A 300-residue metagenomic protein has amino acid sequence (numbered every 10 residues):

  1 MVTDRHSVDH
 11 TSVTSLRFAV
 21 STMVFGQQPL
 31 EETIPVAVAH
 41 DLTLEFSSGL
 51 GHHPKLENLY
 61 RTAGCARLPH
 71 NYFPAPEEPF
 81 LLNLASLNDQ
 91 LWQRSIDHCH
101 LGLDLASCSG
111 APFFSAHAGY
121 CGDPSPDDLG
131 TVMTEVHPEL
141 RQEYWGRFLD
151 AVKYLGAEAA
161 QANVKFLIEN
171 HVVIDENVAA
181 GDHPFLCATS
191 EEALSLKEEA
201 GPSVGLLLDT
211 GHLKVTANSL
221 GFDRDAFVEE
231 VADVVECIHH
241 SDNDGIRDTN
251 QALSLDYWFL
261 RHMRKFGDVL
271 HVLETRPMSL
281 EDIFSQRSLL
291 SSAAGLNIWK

Functional and structural regions predicted by a protein language model:
M1-C108, V204, I298-K300: N-terminal pre-domain/capping segments
M1-R17, Q28-E32, G102-L105, S109-P112 (+3 more regions): Histidine-acidic metal/acid-base catalytic patches
V24-G26, S48-H52, F73-A75, A118-G122 (+4 more regions): Active-site-proximal loop/turn and secondary-structure-junction residues that shape catalytic pockets, frequently
T43, L68, L167-E169, L207-T210 (+1 more regions): Generic enzyme active-site microenvironment
L44-F46, F114, F166, I238 (+1 more regions): Hydrophobic residues within beta-strands of alpha/beta enzymes
T62-P74, F148-L155, S190-A200, F259-F266: Alpha-helix-loop-beta-strand connector modules within alpha/beta enzyme cores
A66-P74, A116, I168, L206 (+1 more regions): Non-cysteine beta-strand/loop elements that form the S-adenosyl-L-methionine
N88-G205, V215: Active-site acidic/histidine proton-transfer and metal-coordination neighborhood in alpha/beta enzyme cores
